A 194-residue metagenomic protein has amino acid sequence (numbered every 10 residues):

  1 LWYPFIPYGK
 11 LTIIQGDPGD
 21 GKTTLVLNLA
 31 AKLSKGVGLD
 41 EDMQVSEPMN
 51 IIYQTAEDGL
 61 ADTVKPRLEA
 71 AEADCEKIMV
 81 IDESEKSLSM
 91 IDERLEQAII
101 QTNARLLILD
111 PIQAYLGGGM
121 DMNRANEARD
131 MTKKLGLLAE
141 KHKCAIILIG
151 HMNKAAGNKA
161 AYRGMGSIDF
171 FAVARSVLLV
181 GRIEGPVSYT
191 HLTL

Functional and structural regions predicted by a protein language model:
L1, D40, M165-G166: A structural connector/turn signal
L1-P7, I146-I149: Short, contiguous hydrophobic alpha-helices characteristic of membrane insertion segments
Y3, P7, P18-D20, V37-G38 (+2 more regions): Conserved inter-motif catalytic segment of the P-loop NTP-binding fold
I13-I14, G19, T24, S46 (+3 more regions): Phosphate-binding/switch region of NTP-binding enzymes
V26-A30: Motif I (Walker A/P-loop) of helicase-class P-loop NTPases
A31-G36: Walker A/P-loop NTP-binding motif
D40-E41, C75, I146, G185: Secondary-structure transition/capping residues
